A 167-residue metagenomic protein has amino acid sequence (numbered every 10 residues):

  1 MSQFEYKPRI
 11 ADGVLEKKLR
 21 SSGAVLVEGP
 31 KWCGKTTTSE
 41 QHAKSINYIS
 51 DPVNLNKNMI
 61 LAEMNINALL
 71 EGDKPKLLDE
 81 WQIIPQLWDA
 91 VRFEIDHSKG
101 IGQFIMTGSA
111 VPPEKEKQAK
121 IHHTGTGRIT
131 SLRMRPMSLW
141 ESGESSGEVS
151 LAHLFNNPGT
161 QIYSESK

Functional and structural regions predicted by a protein language model:
M1-K167: Phosphate-binding site recognition
